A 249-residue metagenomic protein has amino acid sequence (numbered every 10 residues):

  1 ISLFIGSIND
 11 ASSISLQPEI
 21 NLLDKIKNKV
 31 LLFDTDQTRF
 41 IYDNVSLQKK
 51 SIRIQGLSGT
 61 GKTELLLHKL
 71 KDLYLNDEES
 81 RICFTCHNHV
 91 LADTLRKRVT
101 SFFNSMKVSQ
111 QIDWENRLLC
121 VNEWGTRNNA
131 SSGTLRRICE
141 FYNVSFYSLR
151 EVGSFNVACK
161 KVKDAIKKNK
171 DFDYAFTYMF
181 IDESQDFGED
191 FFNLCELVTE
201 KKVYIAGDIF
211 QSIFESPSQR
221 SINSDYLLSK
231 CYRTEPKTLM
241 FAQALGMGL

Functional and structural regions predicted by a protein language model:
I1-I14: N-terminal accessory nucleic-acid engagement/regulatory domains that precede and modulate ATP-driven motor cores
S12, Q17-L47, S51-Q55, L119-N128 (+1 more regions): Conserved helicase NTPase motor core
V30, V45-L47, R53-C83, H87-D113 (+3 more regions): Conserved helicase motor core of SF1/SF2 NTP-dependent helicases
N116: Residues that flank catalytic or metal-binding motifs in active/ligand-binding sites
